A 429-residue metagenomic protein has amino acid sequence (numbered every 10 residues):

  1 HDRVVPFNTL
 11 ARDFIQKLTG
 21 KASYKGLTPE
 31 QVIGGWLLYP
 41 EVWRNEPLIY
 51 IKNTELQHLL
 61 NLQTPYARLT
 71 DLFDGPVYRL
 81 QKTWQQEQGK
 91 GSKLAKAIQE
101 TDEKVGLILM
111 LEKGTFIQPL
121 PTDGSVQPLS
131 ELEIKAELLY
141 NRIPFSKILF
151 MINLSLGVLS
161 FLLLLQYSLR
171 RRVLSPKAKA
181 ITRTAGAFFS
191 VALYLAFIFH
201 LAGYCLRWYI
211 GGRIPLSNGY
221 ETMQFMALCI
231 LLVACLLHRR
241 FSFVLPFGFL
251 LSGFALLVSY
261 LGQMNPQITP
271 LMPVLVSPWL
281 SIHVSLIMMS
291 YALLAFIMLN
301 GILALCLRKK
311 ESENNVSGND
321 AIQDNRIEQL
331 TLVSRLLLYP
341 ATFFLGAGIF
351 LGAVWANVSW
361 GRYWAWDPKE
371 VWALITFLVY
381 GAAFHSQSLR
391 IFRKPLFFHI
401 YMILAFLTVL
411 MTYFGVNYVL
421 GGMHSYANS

Functional and structural regions predicted by a protein language model:
H1-L139: Soluble extramembrane regions of membrane proteins in the secretory/endomembrane system
G124-P144, A202-M223, M264-M288, G352-K369 (+1 more regions): Membrane-interface interhelical loops and short amphipathic "cap" helices that link adjacent transmembrane segments
I134-G253, G262, P266-T269: Core alpha-helical transmembrane segments of integral membrane proteins
S155-S160, Q224-R239, L286-A304, A373-Q387: Hydrophobic cores of alpha-helical transmembrane segments in multi-pass inner/ER membrane proteins, independent
L156, A192-L195, F199, M223 (+11 more regions): Hydrophobic residues within membrane-embedded alpha-helical segments of Major Facilitator Superfamily
R171-A187, R308-V333: Membrane-interfacial, low-structure loops and terminal tails that flank and connect transmembrane helices in multi-pass
F247-S252, N319-A347, L396-Y413: Interfacial and helix-entry/exit segments of alpha-helical transmembrane bundles in multi-pass inner-membrane proteins
